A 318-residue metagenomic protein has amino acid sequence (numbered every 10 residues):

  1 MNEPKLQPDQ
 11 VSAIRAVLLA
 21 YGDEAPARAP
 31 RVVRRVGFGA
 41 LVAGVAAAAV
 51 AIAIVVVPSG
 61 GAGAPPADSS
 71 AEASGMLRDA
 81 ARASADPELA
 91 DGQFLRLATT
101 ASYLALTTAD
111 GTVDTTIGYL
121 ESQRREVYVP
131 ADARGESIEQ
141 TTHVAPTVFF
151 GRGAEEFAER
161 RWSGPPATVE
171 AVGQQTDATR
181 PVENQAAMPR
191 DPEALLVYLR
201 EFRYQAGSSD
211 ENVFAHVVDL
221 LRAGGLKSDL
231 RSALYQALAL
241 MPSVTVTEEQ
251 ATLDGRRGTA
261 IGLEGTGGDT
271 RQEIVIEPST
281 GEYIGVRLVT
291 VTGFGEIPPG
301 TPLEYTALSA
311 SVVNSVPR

Functional and structural regions predicted by a protein language model:
M1-M76: N-terminal export/targeting signals for secretion/compartment entry
G37, A48-R318: Intrinsically disordered, low-complexity prosegments and terminal tails associated with secretory/extracytoplasmic
